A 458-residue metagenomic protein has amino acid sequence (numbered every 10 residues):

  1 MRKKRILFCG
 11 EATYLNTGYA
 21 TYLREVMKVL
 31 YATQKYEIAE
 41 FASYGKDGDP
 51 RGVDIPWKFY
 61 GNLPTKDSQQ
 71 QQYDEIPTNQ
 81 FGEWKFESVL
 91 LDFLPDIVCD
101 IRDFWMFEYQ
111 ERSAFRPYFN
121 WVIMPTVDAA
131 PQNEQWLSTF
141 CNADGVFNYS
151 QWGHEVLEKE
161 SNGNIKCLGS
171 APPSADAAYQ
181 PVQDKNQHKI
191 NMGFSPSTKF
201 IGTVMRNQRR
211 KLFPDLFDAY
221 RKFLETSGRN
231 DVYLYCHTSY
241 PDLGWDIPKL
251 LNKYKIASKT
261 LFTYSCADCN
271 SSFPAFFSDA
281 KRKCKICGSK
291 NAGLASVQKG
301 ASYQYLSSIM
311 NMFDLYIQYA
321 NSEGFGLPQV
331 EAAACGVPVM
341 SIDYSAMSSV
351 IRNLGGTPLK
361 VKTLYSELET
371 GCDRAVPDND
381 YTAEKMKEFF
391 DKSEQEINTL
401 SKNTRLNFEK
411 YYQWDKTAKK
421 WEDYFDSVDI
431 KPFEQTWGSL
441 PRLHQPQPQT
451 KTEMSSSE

Functional and structural regions predicted by a protein language model:
F8, F194-K211, F217-Y220, L234-C236: Conserved donor-binding/catalytic core segment of Leloir-type glycosyltransferases
A20-R24, Q208-L224, W245: A conserved mid-protein helix/loop that constitutes part of the nucleotide-sugar donor-binding site
N142-D184, L261-Y264: Donor nucleotide-sugar binding/catalytic pocket of nucleotide-sugar-dependent glycosyltransferases
Q180-F194: A short helix/loop element that forms part of the nucleotide-sugar donor recognition site in Leloir-type
G244-S308: Nucleotide-activated donor-binding/catalytic signature segment of Leloir-type glycosyltransferases, i.e., the conserved
N321: Aromatic "clamp/platform" in nucleotide-sugar-dependent glycosyltransferases that forms part of the donor/acceptor
S348-E388: Change "using UDP/GDP/dTDP sugars" to "using nucleotide sugars
E388, Q395-Y411: A short, well-ordered alpha-helix in the C-terminal region of glycosyltransferases
